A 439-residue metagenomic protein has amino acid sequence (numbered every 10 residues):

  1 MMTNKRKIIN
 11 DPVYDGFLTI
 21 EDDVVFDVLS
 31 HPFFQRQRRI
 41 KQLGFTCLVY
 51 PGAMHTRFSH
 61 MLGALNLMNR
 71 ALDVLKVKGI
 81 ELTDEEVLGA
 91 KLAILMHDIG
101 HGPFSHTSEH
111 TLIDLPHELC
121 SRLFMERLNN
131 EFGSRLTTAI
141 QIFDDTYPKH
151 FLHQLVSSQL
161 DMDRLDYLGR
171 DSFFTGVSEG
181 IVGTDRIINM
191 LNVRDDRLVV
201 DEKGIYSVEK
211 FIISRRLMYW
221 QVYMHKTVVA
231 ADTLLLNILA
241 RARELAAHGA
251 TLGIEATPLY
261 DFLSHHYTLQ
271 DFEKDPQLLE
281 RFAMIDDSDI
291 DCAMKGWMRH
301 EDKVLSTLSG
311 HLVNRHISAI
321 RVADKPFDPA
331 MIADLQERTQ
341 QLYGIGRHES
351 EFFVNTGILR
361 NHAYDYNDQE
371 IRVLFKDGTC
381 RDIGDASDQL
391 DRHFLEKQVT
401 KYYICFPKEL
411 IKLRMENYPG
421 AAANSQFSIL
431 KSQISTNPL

Functional and structural regions predicted by a protein language model:
M1-G89, P103, T107-L439: Histidine-centered, transition-metal-coordinating active-site segments
A90-L95: Short alpha-helical catalytic segment bearing the HExxH-like zincin motif of zinc-dependent metalloproteases
M96, G100-H101: Short active-site segment of divalent metal-dependent hydrolases/proteases that encodes the spacing between
